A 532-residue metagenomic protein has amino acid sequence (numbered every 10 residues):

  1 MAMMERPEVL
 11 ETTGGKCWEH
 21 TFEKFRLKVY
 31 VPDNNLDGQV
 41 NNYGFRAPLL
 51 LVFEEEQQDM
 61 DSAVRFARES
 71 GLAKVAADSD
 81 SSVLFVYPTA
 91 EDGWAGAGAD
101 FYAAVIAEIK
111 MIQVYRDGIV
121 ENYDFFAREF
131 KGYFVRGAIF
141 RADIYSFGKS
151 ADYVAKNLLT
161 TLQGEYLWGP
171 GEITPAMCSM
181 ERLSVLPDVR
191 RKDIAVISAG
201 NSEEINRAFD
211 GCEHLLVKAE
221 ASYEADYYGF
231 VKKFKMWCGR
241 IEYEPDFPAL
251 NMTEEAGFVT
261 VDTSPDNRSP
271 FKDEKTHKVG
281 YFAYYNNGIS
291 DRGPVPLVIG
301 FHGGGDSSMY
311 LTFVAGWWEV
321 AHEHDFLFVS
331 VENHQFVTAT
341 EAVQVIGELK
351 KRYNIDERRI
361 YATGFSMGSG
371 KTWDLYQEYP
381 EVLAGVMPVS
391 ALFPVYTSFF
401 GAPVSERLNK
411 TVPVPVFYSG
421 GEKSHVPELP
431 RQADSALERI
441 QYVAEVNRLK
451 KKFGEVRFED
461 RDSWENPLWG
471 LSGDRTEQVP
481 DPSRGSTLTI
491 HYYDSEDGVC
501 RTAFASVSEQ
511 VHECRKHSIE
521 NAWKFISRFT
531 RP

Functional and structural regions predicted by a protein language model:
M1-L49, A97-E108, G118-R128, F140-Y166 (+8 more regions): A domain-start/cap signature at the N-terminus of enzymes
L36-A47, V52-A95, I289-V295, G300-V337 (+3 more regions): Short substrate-entry loop that stabilizes the transition state in hydrolases
V52-E54, M180, F301, V389 (+1 more regions): Alpha/beta-hydrolase
R65-A73, R182-V189, M309-W318, V345 (+3 more regions): Alpha-helical scaffolding within the catalytic cores of extracellular/periplasmic polymer-degrading hydrolases
F101-F140, E341-R358: Conserved acidic catalytic loop of the alpha/beta-hydrolase fold
G164-S184, D188, E381-Y396, V414-P415: A conserved short beta-strand
V196-A199, F417-G420: Short beta-strand/loop motif that positions the catalytic acidic residue of the alpha/beta-hydrolase fold
N201-E203, E422-E428, V511-C514: Acidic catalytic loop of the alpha/beta-hydrolase fold
